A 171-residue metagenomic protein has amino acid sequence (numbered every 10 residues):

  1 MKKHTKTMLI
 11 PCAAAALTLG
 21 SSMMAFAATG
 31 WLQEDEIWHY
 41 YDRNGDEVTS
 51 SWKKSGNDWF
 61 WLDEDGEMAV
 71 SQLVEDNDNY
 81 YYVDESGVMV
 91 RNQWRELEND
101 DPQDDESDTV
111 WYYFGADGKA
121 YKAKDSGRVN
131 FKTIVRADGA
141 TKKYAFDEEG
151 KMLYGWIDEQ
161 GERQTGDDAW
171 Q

Functional and structural regions predicted by a protein language model:
K2-Q171: Extracellular adhesion/carbohydrate-binding repeat motifs centered on closely spaced tryptophans
